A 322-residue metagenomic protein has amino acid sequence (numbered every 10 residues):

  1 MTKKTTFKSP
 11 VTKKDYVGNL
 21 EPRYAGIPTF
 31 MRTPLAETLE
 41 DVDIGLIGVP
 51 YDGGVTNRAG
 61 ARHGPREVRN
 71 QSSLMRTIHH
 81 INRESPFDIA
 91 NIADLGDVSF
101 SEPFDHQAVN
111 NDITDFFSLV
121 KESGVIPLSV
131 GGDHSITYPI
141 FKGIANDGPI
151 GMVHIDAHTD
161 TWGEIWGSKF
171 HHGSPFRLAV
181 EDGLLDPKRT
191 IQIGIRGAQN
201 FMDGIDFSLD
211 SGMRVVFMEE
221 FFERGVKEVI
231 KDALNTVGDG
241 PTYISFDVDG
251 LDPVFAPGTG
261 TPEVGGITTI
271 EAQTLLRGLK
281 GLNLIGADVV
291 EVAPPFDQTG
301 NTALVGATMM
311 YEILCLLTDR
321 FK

Functional and structural regions predicted by a protein language model:
T2-K322: Conserved alpha-helical scaffold segments that buttress catalytic/binding sites
